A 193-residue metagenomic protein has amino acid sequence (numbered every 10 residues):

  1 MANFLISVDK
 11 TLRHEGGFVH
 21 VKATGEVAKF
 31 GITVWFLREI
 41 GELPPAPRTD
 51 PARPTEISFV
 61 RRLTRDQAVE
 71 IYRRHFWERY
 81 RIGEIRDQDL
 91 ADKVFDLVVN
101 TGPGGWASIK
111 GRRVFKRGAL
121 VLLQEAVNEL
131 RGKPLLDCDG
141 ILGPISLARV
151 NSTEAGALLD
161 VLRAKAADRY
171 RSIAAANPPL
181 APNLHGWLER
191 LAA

Functional and structural regions predicted by a protein language model:
M1-A193: Cell-wall polysaccharide-cleaving catalytic domain and substrate-binding groove, primarily in peptidoglycan/chitin
